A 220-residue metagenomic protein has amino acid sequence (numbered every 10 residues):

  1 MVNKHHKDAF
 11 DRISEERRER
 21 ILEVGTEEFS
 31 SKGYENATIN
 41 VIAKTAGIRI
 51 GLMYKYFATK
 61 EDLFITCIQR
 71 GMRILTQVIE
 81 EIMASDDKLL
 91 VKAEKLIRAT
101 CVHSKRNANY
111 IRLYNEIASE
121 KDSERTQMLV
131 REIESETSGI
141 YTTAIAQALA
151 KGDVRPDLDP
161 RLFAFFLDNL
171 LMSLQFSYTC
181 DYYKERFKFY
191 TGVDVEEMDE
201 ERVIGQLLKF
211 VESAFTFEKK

Functional and structural regions predicted by a protein language model:
M1-K4, V102, G139, T143-K151 (+1 more regions): C-terminal peripheral helix-coil segments that are non-catalytic and often amphipathic
V2, R20, E28-D62, T66: Helix-turn-helix
R17-G25, I42, C67-G71, L75 (+1 more regions): Generic hydrophobic, amphipathic alpha-helix propensity
V24-E28, H103: Short amphipathic alpha-helical elements of helix-turn-helix/winged-helix folds
S31-E35, D86, N107, K151: Short coil/turn segments at alpha/beta junctions that flank glycine-rich nucleotide-binding fingerprints
T66, E80-N109, P160-L167, E201: Hydrophobic alpha-helical connector segments
V91-E94, M128, E132-I133, A150-D168: All-alpha amphipathic helical-bundle segments outside canonical DNA-binding/catalytic cores that form hydrophobic
C101-T142, L162-A164, G192-E196: Short secondary-structure transition hinges
